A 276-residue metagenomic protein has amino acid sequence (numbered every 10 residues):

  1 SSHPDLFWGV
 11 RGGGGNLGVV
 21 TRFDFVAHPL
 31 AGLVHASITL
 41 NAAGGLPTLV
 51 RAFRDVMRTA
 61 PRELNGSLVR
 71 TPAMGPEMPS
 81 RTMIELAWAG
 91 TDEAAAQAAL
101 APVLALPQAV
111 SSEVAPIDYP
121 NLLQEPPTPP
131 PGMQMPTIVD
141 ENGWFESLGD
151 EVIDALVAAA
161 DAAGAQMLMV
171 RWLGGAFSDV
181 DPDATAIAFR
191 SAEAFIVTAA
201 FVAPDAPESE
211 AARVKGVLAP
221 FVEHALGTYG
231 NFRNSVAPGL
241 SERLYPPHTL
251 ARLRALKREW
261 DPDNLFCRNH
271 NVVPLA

Functional and structural regions predicted by a protein language model:
S1-A276: Soluble FAD-dependent oxygen oxidases
